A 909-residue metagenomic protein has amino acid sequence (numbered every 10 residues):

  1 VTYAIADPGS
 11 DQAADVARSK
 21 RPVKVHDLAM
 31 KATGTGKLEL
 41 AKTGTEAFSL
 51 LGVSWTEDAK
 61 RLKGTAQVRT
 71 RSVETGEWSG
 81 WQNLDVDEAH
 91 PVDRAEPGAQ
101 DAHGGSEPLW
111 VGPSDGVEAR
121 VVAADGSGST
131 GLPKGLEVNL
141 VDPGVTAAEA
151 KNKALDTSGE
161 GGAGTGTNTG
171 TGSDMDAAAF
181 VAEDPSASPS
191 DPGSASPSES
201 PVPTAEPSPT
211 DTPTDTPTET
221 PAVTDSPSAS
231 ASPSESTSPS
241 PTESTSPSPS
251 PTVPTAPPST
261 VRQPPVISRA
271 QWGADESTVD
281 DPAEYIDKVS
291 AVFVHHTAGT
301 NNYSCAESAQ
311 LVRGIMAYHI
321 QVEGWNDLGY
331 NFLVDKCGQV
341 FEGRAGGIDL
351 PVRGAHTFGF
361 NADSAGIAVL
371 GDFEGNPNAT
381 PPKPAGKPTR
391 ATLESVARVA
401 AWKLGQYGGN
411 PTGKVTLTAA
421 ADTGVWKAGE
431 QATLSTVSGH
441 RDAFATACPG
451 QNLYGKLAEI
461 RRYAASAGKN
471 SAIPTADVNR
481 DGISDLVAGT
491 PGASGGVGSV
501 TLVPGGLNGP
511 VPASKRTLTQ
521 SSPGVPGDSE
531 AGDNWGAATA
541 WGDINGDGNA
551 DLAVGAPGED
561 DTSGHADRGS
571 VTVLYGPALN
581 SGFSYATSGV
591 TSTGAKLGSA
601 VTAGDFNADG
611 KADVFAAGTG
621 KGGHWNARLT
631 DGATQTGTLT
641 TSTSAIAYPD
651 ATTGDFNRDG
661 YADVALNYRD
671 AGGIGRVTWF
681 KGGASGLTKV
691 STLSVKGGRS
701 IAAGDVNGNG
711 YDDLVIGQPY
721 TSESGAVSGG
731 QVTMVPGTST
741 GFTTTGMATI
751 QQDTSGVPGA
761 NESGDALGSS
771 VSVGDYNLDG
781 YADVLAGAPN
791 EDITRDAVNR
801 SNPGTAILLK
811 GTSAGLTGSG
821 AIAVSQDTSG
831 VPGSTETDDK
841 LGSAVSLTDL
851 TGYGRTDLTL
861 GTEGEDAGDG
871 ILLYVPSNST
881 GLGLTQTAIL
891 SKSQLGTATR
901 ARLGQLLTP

Functional and structural regions predicted by a protein language model:
T35-A47, A66-Q67, S72, W78-L132: Beta-sandwich interaction modules
L136-P213, P221-V223, P227-S230, S244-I286 (+5 more regions): Basic/polar, cationic surfaces and motifs that engage anionic cell-wall and phosphate/carboxylate ligands
A467-A472, P504-N534, T572-K596, A627-A647 (+4 more regions): Blade-edge motifs of beta-propeller repeat domains
S471-R480, G536-I544, G598-F606, P649-F656 (+4 more regions): Beta-propeller blade termini
D481-G489, G546-G555, A608-A617, R658-N667 (+3 more regions): Acidic/hydrophobic-patterned starts of short beta strands in beta-sheet-rich repeat architectures
L486-A488, V500-V503, L518, W535 (+14 more regions): Hydrophobic strand positions within the blades of repeat-based beta-sheet folds
P491-G495, G558-S563, G620-G623, R669-G673 (+3 more regions): Short glycine/acidic-enriched loop and turn motifs that connect beta-strands
G496-S499, P512, D551, H565-S570 (+7 more regions): A detector of repeated loop/turn-to-beta-strand junctions in beta-rich toroidal repeat architectures
